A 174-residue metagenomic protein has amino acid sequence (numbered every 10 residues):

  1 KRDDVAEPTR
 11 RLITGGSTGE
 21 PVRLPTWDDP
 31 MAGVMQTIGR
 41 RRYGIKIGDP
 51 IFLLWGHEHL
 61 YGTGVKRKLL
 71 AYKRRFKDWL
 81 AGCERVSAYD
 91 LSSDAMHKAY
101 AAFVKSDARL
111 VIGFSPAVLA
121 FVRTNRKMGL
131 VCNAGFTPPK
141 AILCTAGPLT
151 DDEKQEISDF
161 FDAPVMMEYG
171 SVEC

Functional and structural regions predicted by a protein language model:
K1-I13, G19-P50, H57, Y100 (+5 more regions): Nucleotide 5′-phosphate-binding alpha/beta core
E7-R11, K68-K73, S93: Short hydrophobic/aromatic-rich motifs at helix boundaries and adjacent loops
R23, L60-G62, A120: Short active-site-adjacent helix-start/loop capping segments
P25-T26, G64-V65, R123: A short secondary-structure junction signal
T37, R41-R75, V86: Conserved AMP-binding loop of ANL adenylate-forming enzymes
D78-C174: Active-site glycine/GP-rich loop and adjacent strand/helix microenvironment that borders small-molecule binding pockets
